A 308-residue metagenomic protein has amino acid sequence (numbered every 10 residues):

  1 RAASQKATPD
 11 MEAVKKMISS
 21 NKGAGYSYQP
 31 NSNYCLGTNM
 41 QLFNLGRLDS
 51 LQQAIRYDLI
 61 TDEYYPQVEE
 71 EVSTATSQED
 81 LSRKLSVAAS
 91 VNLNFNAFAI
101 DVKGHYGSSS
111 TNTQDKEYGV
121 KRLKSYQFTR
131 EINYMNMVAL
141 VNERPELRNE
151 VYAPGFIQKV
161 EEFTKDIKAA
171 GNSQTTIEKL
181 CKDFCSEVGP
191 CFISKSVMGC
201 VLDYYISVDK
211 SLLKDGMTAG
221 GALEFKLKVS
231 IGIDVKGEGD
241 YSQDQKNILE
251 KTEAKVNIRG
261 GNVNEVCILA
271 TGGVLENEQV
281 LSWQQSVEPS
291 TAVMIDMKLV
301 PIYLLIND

Functional and structural regions predicted by a protein language model:
R1-D308: Membrane-permeabilization and membrane-interfacing ectodomains
